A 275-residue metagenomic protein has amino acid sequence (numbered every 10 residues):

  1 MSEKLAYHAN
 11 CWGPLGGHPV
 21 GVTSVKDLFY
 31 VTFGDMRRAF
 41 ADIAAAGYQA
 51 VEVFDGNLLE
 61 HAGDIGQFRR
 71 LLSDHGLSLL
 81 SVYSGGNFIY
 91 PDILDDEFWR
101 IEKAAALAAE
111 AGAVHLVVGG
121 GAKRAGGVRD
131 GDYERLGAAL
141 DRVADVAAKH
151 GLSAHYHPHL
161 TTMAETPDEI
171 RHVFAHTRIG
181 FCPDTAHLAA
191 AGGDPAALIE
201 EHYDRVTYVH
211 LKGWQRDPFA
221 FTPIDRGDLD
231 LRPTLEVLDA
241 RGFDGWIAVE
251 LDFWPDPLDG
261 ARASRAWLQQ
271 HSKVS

Functional and structural regions predicted by a protein language model:
M1-A109, D141, A148, L152 (+2 more regions): N-terminal pre-domain/capping segments
K4, A50-V51, D141-D228: Acidic/histidine-rich catalytic cores of soluble enzymes
Y7-C11, V53-D55, S81-G86, V118-G120 (+4 more regions): A cross-domain feature marking catalytic cores of carbohydrate-active enzymes and several ubiquitous metabolic/repair
V31-T32, V53-I65, N87-E97, R124-V128 (+4 more regions): Acidic-and-aromatic substrate-binding clefts and catalytic sites of carbohydrate-active enzymes
A45-Y48, A113, V206, F243-D244: A structural motif
D64-F68, D96-E102, R129-L140, P167-D168 (+3 more regions): Charged helix-capping and loop-helix junction motifs
L77, A113-V114, L152, R241-G245: A short helix->loop->beta-strand "cap" motif at the edges of active sites that frequently abuts
A108-R129, A248: Active-site groove signature of glycoside hydrolases
